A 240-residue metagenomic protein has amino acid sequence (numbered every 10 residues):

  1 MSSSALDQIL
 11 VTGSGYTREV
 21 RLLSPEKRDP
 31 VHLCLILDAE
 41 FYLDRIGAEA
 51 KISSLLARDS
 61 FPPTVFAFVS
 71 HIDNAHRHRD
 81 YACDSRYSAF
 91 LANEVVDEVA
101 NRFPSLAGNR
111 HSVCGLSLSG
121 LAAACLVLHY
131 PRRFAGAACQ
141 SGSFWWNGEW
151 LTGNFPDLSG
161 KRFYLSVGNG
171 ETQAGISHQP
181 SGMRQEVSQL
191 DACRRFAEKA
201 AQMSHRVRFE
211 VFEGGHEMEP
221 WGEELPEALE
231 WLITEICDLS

Functional and structural regions predicted by a protein language model:
M1-S240: Non-catalytic cap/lid and distal C-terminal segments of serine-dependent acyl enzymes
